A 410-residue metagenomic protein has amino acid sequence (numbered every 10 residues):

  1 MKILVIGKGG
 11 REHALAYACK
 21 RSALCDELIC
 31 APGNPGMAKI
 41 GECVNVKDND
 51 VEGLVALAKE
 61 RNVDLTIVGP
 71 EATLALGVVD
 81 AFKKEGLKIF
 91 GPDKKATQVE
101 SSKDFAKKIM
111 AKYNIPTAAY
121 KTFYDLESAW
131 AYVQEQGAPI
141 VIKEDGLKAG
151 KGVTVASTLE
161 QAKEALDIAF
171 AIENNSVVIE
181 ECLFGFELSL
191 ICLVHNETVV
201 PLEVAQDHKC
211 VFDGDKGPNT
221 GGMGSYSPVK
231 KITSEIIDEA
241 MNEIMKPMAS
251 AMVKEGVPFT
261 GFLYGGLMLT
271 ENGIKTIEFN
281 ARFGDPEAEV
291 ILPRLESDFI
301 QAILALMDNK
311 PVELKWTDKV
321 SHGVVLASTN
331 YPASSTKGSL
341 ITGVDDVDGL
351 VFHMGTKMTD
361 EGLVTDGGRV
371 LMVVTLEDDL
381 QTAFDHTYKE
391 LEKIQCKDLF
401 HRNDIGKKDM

Functional and structural regions predicted by a protein language model:
M1-K94: ATP-binding N-terminal substructure of ATP-dependent carboxylate-amine bond-forming enzymes
C30-A31, I67-V68, I89-P92, A119-T122 (+4 more regions): General beta-strand structural signal in soluble alpha/beta enzymes
C43-N49, K121-D125, A156: Short acidic-hydrophobic, aromatic-tinged amphipathic segments that line or gate anion-handling sites
P92-G152: A conserved helix-loop-beta module that forms one wall/lid of the active-site cleft in ATP-utilizing catalytic domains
G152-P286: Internal nucleotide-binding/catalytic subdomain
M241-L263, N280-D346: Active-site "cap" helix and flanking loop/linker of ATP-utilizing ligase/carboxylase catalytic domains
L304-M410: Peripheral (often C-terminal) accessory segments that flank ATP-dependent C-N-forming ligase machineries
